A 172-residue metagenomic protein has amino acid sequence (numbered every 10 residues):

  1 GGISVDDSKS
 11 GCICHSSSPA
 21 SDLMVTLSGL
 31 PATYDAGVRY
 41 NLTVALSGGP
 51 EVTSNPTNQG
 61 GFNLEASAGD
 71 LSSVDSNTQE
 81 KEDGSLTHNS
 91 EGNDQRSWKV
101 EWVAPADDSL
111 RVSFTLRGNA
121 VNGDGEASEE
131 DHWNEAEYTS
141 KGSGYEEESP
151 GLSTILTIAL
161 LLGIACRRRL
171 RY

Functional and structural regions predicted by a protein language model:
G1-E148: Sequence context surrounding c-type heme c attachment/ligation sites in exported
N89, R168-Y172: Positively charged, low-complexity intrinsically disordered regions
E147-P150, R171-Y172: Short acidic DE-rich linear segments
S153-R169: A cross-kingdom C-terminal cell-surface attachment/processing module
